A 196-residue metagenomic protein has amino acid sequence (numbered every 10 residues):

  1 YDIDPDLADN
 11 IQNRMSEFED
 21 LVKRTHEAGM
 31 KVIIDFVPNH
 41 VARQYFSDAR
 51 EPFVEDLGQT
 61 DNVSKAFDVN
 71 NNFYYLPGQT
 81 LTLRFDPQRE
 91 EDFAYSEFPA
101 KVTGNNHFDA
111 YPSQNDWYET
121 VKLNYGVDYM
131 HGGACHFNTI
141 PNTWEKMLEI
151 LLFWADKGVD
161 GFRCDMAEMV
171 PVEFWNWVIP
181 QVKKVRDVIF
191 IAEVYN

Functional and structural regions predicted by a protein language model:
Y1-K146, I150-F153: Substrate-binding/active-site clefts of carbohydrate-active enzymes
H26-M30, G158-D160, R186-I189: Short, well-ordered coil/turn segments that N-cap beta-strands
I33-V41, Y125, V170-W175, V182-N196: Aromatic-lined carbohydrate-recognition surfaces of secreted/lumenal glycan-active proteins
S47-F53, W175-V182: Short secondary-structure boundary/capping segments
D128-N138, A167, E173-I179: Active-site cleft segment of glycoside hydrolase catalytic domains centered on the general acid/base Glu
W154-V170: Conserved, well-ordered alpha-helix/loop/beta-strand core segments that scaffold catalytic motifs
